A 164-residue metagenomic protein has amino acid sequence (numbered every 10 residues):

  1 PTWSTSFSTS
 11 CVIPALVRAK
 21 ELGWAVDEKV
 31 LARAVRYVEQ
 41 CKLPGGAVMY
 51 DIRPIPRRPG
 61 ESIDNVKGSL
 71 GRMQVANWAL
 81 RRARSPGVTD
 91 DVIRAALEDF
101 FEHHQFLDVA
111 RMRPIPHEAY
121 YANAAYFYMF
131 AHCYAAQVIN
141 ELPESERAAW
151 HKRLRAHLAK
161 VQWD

Functional and structural regions predicted by a protein language model:
P1-A32, Q40-R153, D164: An alpha-helical repeat/solenoid feature that recognizes helix-turn-helix modules
K20, L158-A159: TPR/TPR-like (Sel1-like) alpha-helical repeat modules
